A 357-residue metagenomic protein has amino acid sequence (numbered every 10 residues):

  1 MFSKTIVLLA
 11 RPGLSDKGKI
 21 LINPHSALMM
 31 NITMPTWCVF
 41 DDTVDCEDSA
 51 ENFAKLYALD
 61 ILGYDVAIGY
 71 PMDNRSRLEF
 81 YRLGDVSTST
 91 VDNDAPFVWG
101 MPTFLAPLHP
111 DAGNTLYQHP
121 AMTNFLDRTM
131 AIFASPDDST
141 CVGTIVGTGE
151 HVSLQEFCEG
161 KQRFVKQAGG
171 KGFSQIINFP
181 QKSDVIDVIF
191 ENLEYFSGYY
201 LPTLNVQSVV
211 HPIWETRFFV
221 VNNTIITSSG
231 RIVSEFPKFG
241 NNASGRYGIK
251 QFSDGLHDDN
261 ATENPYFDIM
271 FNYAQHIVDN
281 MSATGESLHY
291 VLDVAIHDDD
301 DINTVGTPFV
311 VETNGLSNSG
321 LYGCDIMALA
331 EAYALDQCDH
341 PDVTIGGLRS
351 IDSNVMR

Functional and structural regions predicted by a protein language model:
M1, M29-M30: Universal eukaryotic N-terminal targeting presequences
M1, V209-P212, T284-L288: A short catalytic or substrate-binding loop motif that flags glycine-/basic-rich loops and adjacent residues that bind
V7-L28, C38-A58, P71-F236, G240-Q275: Active-site nucleotide/adenylate-binding loops and adjacent lid/helix of ATP-dependent enzymes
G169, S208-V210, I296-D298, N314-S317: Short, flexible loop/turn elements at secondary-structure junctions
Y199, F236-V305, A334-V343, G347-R357: A long amphipathic alpha-helix within ATP-dependent nucleotide-binding catalytic cores
F218-V220, T227, I302-Y322: A short beta-strand motif that forms the metal-chelation/ATP-contact edge of phosphoryl-transfer active sites
I326-A334: C-terminal helical cap(s) of enzyme catalytic domains, especially alpha/beta-barrels
